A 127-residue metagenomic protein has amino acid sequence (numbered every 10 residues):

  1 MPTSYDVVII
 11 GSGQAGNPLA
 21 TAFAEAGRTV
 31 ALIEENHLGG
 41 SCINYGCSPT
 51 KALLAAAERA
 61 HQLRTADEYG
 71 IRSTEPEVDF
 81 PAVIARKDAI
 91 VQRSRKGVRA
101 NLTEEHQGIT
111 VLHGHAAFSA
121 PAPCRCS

Functional and structural regions predicted by a protein language model:
M1-A15: Beta1/beta-strand and adjacent pyrophosphate-binding region of the FAD-binding site in flavoprotein oxidoreductases
P2-Y5, A22-R28, I33-S127: Glycine-rich flavin
